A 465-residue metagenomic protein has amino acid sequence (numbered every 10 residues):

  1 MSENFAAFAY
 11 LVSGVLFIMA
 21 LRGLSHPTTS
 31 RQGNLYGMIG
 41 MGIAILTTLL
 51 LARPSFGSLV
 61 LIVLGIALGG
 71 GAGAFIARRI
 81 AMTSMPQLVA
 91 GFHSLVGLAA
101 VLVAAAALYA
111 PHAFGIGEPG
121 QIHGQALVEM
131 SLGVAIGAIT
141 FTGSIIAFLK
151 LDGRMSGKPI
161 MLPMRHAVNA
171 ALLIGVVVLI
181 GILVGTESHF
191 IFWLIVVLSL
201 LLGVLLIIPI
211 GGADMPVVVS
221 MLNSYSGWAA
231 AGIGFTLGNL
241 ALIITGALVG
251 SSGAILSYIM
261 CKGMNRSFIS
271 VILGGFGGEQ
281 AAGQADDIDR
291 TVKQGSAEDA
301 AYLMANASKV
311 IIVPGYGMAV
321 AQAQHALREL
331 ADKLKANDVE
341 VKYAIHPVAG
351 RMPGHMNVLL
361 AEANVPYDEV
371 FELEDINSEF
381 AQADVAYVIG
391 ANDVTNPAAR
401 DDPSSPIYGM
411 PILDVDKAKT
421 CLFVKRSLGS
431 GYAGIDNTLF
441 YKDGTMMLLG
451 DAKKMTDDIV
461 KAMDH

Functional and structural regions predicted by a protein language model:
M1-G14, L51-G70, A126-F141, E187-L198: Structural signature of hydrophobic alpha-helical transmembrane segments
L16-T29, G70-V89, S144-P159, L202-M215 (+1 more regions): C-terminal ends of transmembrane helices
R31-G40, I62-L64, S84-V96, P159-A170 (+1 more regions): Cytoplasmic-side transmembrane-helix entry/capping segments in multi-pass membrane proteins
T48-V63, F75-S84, V101-P119: Transmembrane alpha-helix boundary signature
R53, A106-G120, V184-F190, V217 (+1 more regions): Transmembrane helix-loop junctions at the membrane interface of multipass transporters and ion channels
G211, Y225-S257, C261-I269: Mobile "lid/hinge" segments at catalytic clefts and subdomain interfaces of large enzymes
L248-A307: Membrane-interfacial segments at transmembrane helix termini in multi-pass membrane proteins
D286-H465: Structured cytosolic domains appended to multi-pass membrane proteins
